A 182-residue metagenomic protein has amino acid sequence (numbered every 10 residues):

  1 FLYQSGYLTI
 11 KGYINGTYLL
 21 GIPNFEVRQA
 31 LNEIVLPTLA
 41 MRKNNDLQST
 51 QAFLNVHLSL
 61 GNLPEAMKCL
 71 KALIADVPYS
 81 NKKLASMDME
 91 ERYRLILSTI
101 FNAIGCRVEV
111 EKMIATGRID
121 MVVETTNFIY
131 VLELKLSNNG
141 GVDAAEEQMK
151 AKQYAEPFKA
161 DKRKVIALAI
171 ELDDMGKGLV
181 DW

Functional and structural regions predicted by a protein language model:
F1-A145, K150-Q153, D173, K177-W182: Extended alpha-helical interface modules used as scaffolds for assembling large macromolecular complexes
N127-I129, K162-V165: Short glycine-/polar-rich loops that comprise or flank the Walker A/P-loop and associated switch/sensor motifs
Y154-K162: Arginine/glycine-rich "motif VI" loop of SF2 helicases in the C-terminal RecA-like domain
I166-L172: Extended hydrophobic secondary-structure segments that form protein cores and membrane-embedded regions
